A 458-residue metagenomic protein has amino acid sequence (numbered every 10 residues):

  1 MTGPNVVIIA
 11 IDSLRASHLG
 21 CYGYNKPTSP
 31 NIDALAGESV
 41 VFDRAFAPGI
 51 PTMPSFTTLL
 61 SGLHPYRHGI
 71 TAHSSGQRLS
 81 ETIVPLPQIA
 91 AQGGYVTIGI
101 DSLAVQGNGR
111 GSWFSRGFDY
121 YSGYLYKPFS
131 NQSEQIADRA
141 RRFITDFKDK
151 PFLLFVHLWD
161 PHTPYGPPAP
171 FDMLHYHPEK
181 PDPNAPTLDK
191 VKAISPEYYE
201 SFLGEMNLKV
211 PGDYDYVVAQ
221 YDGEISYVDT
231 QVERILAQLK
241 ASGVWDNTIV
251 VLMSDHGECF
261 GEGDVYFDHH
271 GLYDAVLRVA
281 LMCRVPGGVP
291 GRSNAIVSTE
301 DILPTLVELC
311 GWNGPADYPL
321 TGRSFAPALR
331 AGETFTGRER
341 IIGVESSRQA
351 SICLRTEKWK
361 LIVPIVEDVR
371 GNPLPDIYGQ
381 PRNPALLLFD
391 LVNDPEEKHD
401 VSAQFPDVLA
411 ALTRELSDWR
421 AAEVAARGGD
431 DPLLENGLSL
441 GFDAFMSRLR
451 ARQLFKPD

Functional and structural regions predicted by a protein language model:
M1-D458: Catalytic domains that recognize anionic headgroups
